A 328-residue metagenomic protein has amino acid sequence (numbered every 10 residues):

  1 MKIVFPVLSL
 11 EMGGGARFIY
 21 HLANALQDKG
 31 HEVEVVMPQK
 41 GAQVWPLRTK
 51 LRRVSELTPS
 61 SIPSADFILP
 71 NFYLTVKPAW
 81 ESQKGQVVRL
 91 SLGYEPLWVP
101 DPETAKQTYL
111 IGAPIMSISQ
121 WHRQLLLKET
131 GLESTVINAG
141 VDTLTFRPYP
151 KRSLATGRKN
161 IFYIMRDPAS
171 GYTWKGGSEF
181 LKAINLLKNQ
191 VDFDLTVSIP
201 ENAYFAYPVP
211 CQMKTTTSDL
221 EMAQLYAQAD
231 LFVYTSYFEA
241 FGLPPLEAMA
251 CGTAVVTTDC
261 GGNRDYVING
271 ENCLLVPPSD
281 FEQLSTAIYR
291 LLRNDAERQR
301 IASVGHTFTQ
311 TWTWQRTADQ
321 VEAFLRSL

Functional and structural regions predicted by a protein language model:
P96-P102, K128, G140-G157: Acidic anion/phosphate-binding donor-loop and adjacent secondary structure in glycosyltransferase catalytic cores
L125, D142-T145, T156-Y204: Conserved catalytic-core segment of nucleotide-activated headgroup transferases in glycan assembly
E201-A223: Nucleotide-activated donor-binding/catalytic signature segment of Leloir-type glycosyltransferases, i.e., the conserved
Q224-A229: Short alpha-helical donor nucleotide-sugar binding micro-motif in glycosyltransferases
Y237: Aromatic "clamp/platform" in nucleotide-sugar-dependent glycosyltransferases that forms part of the donor/acceptor
A254-T257: Short hydrophobic beta-strand element within catalytic cores of glycosyltransferases and related nucleotide-activated
N269-G270, L274-F281, Y289-D295: Conserved acidic donor-binding segment of nucleotide-sugar-dependent glycosyltransferases
Q283, R290, E297-T311, Q320-A323: A short, well-ordered alpha-helix in the C-terminal region of glycosyltransferases
